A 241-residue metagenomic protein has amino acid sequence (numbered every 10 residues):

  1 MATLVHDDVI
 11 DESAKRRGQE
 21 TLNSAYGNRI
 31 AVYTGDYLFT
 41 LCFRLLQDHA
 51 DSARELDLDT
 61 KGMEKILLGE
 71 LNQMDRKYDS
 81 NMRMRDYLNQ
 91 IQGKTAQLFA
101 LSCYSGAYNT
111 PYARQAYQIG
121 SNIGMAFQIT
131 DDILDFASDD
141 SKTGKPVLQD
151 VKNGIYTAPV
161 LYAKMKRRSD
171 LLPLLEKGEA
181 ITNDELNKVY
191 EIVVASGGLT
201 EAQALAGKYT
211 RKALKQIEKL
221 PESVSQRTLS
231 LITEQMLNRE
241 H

Functional and structural regions predicted by a protein language model:
M1-H241: All-alpha prenyltransferase/terpene-synthase fold signal
